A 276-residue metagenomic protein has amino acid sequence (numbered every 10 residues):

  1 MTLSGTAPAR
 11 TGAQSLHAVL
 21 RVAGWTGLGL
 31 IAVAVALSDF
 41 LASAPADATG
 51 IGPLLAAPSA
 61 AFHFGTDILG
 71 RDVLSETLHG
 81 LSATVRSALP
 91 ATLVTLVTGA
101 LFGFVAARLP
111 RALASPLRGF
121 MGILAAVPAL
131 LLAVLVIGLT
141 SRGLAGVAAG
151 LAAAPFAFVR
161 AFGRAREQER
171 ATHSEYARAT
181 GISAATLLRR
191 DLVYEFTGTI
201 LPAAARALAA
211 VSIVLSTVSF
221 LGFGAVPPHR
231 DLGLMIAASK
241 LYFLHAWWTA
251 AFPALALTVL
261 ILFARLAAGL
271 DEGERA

Functional and structural regions predicted by a protein language model:
T2-S43, A48, G119-F120, L124: N-terminal signal-anchor/first transmembrane alpha helix
G27-G29, S82-T98, T186-T217: Transmembrane alpha-helices
L37-L41, T84-G122, V134: Transmembrane-helix boundary motif in ABC transporter permease subunits
H63, D67, R108-F158, R164-E167 (+1 more regions): Generic hydrophobic transmembrane alpha-helix motif, especially the helices
R71-R86, P110-R118, E169-R170, S174-P202: Amphipathic cytosolic juxtamembrane alpha-helices at the membrane-cytosol interface of multi-pass membrane transporters
T92, T140-R189, T199-L208: Membrane-cytosol interface at the C-terminal ends of specific transmembrane alpha-helices in multi-pass membrane
V134, L139-G146, G150-A153, A203-M235: Non-cytoplasmic
A152, G198, P202-R206, W247-A276: C-terminal transmembrane helix and the adjacent membrane-cytosol boundary/short C-terminal tail of inner/organellar
